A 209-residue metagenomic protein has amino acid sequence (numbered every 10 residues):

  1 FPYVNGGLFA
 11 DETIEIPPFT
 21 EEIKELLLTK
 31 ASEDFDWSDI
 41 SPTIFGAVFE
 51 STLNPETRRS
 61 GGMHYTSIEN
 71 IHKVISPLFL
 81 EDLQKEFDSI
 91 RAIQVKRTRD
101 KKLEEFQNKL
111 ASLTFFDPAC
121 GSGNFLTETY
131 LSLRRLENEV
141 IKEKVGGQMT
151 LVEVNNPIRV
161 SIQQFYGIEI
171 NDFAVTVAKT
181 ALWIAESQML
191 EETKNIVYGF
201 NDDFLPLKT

Functional and structural regions predicted by a protein language model:
F1-N54: Long recognition/docking surfaces used for binding and targeting
F35, T57-T209: SAM-dependent methyltransferase catalytic region
